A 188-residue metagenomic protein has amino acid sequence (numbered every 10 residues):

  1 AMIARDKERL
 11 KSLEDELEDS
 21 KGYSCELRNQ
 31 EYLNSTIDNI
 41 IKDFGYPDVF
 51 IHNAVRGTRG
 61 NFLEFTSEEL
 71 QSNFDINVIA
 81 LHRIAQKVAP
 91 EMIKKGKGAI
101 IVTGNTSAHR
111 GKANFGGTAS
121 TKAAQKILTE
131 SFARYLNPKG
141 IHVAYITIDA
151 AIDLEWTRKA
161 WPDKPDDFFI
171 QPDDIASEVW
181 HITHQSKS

Functional and structural regions predicted by a protein language model:
A1-L10: Conserved glycine-rich Rossmann-like NAD(P)H-binding loop of the short-chain dehydrogenase/reductase
L17-E31: Rossmann-fold cofactor-recognition segment
N53-R59: Conserved NAD(P)H cofactor-binding loop of Rossmann-fold oxidoreductase domains
N61-F62, E69-F74: Substrate-binding pocket helix/loop in short-chain dehydrogenase/reductase
A85-Q86, E130: A short, exposed helix-loop element centered on a Lys and neighboring polar residues
A99-A124, T129-E130, R134-N137: Catalytic loop of short-chain dehydrogenase/reductase
P138-A151, W161-S188: C-terminal helical subdomain
